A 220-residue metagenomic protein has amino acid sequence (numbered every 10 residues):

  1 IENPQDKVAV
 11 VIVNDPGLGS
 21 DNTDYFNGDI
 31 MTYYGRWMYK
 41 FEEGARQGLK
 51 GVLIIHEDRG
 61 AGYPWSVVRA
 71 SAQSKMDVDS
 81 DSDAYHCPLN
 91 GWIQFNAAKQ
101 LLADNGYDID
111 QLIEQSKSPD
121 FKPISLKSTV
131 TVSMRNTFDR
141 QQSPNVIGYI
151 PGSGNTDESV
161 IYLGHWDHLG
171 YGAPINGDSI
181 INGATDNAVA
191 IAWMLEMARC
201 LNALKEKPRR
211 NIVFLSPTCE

Functional and structural regions predicted by a protein language model:
I1, S82-G183, R199-E206: Soluble metallo-hydrolase cores and metallopeptidase-like ectodomains found primarily in the secretory/periplasmic
I1-A70, D157: A conserved hydrophobic secondary-structure block that centers on an alpha-helix together with its immediately flanking
P4, G44, Q94, Y162 (+1 more regions): Terminal peptide-recognition signature
V8-I12, K50-I55, N90-I93, V146-I147 (+2 more regions): Structural recognition of the beta-strand scaffold that forms the well-ordered cores of secreted hydrolase catalytic
N14-P16, E57-D58, G152-S153, H165-D167 (+1 more regions): Solvent-exposed coil/turn segments that connect beta secondary-structure elements in extracytoplasmic/periplasmic
D29, Y33-Y39, E43, G60 (+2 more regions): Acidic/histidine-rich catalytic neighborhood of metal-dependent amide-processing enzymes
L49, T129, R209-N211: A generic structural signal for alpha->beta connector loops
R59-A98: Short acidic, glycine/proline-enriched helix-loop-strand junctions
